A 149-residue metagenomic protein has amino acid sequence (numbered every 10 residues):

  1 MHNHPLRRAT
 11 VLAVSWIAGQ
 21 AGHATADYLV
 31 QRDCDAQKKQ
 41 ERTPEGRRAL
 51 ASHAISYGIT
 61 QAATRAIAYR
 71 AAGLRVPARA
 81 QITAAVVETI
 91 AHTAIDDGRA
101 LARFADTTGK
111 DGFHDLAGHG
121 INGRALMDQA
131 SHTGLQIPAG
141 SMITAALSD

Functional and structural regions predicted by a protein language model:
M1-D149: Short amphipathic, positively biased membrane-proximal segments that drive organelle/inner-membrane targeting
